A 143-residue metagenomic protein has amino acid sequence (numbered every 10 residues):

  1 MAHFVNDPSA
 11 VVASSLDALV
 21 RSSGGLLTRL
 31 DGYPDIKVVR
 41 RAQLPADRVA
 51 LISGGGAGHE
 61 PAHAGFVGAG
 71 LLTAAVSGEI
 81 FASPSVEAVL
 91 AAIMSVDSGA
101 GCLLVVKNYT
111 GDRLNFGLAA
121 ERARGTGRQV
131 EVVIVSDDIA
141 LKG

Functional and structural regions predicted by a protein language model:
M1-L51: N-terminal amphipathic/basic leader segments beginning at the initiator methionine
V5-V12, L16, E60, A64 (+4 more regions): Generic structural signal for well-ordered, non-membrane alpha-helical segments in soluble metabolic enzymes
S15-R29, G70, A74, A92-G99 (+1 more regions): Change "in soluble alpha/beta enzymes" to "in soluble alpha/beta proteins
T28-D31, S53, T73-A75, A82 (+2 more regions): General beta-strand structural signal in soluble alpha/beta enzymes
I36-A69, V76: Glycine-rich, flexible N-terminal cofactor/catalytic loop recognition
V38-A46, A91-A100: Glycine-rich phosphate/diphosphate-binding loops that line cofactor/substrate pockets in enzymes
H59, F66-G99, V133, D137-A140: Glycine-rich oxoanion-binding loops at beta->alpha junctions
A100-G143: N-terminal glycine-/lysine-enriched basic segments
